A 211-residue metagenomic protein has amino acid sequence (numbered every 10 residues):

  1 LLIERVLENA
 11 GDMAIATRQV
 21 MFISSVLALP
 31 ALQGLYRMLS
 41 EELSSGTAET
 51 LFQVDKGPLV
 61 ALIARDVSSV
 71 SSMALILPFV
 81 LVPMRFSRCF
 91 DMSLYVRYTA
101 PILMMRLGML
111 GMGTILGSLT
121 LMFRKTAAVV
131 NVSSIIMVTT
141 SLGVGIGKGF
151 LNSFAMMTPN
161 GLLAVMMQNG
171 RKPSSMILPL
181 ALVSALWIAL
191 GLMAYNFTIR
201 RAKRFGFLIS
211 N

Functional and structural regions predicted by a protein language model:
V6-N9, S184-N211: Junction motif at the cytosolic side of a transmembrane helix
V6-V20, M84-Y98, R171-S175: Membrane-interface helix-capping segments at transmembrane helix termini in multi-pass transporters
T17-R37: Long, hydrophobic alpha-helical segments
L32-V54: Transmembrane helix boundary and interhelical loop/hinge segments in multi-pass membrane proteins
S45-Q53, G117, L121-R124, M156 (+1 more regions): Short amphipathic alpha-helical coupling elements at transmembrane boundaries
P58, D66-F123, A181, L190: Alpha-helical transmembrane segments and their short interhelical loops
T120-G161: Transmembrane helix segments
K172-W187: A membrane-interface signal for the N-terminal entry of alpha-helical transmembrane segments
